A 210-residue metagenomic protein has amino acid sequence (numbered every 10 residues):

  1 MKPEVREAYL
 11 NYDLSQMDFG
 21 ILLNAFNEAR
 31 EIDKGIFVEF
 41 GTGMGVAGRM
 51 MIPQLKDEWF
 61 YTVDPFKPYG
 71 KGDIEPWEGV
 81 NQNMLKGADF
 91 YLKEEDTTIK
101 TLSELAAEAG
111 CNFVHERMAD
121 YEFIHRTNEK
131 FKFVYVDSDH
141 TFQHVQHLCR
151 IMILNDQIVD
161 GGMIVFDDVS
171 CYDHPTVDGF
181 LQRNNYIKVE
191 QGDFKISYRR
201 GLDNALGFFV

Functional and structural regions predicted by a protein language model:
K2-L10, N24-V210: S-adenosylmethionine/decaboxylated-SAM
S15: Helix-loop module immediately N-terminal to the HCX5R catalytic loop in PTP-like cysteine phosphatase domains
D18-I21: N-terminal pre-P-loop "Q-motif" helix
